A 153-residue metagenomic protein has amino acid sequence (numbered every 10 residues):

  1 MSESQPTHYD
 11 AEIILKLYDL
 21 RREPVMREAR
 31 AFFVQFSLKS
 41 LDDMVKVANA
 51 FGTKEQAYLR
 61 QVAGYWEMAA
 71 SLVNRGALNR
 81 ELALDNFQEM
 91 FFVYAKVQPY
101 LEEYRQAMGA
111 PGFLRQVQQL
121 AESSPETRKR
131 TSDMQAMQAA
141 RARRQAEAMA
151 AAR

Functional and structural regions predicted by a protein language model:
M1-R153: Acidic, Ser/Pro/Thr-rich low-complexity regulatory regions and the short amphipathic helical interaction modules they
